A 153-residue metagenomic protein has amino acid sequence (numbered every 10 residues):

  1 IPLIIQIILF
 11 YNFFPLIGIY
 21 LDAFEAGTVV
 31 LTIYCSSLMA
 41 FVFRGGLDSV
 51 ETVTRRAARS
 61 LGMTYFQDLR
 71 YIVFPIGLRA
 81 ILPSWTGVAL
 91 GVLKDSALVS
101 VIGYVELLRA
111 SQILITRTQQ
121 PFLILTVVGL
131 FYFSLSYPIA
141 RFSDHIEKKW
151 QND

Functional and structural regions predicted by a protein language model:
I1-D153: Transmembrane alpha-helices and adjacent helix-loop boundaries
